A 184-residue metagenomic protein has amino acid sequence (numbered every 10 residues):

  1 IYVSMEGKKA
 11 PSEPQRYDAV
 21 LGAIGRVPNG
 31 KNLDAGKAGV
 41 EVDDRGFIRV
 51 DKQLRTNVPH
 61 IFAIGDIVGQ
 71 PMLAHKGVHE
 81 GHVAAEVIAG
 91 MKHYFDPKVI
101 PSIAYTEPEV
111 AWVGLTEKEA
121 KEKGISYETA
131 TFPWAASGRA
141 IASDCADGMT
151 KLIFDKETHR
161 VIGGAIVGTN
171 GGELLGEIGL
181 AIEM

Functional and structural regions predicted by a protein language model:
I1-P14, V20: Conserved beta-strand-loop-beta-strand element in the redox core of flavoprotein oxidoreductases
M5-E6, A23-G25, A38, K52-Q53 (+5 more regions): Fold-independent oxyanion-binding glycine-rich loops and adjacent beta-strand/coil segments at enzyme active sites
K8, T56, K118: Flavin (primarily FAD) cofactor-binding/catalytic cores of flavoenzymes
S12-E13, Q53-L54, W112, I141-A142: Replace "in large, NTP-powered and nucleic-acid-processing enzymes" with "in large, NTP-powered factors and other
Q15-I88: FAD-site-proximal beta/loop scaffold in flavoenzymes
H75-K98, I125-S126, L180, M184: Internal hydrophobic alpha-helix adjacent to the cofactor/substrate pocket in enzyme cavities
A89, Y105-M184: Flexible, glycine-rich terminal cap/loop adjacent to redox cofactors in electron-transfer oxidoreductases
H93-E109: Flexible, acidic loop-helix segments that line cofactor/substrate-binding pockets
